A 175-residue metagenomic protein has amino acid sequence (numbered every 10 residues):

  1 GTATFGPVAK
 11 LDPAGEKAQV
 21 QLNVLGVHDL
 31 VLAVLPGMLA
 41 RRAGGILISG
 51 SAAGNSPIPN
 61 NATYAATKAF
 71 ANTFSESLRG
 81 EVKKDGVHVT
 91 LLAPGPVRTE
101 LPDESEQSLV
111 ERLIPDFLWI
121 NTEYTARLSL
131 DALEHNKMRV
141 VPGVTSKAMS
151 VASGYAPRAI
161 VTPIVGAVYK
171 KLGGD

Functional and structural regions predicted by a protein language model:
P7-V8, D12-K17: Substrate-binding pocket helix/loop in short-chain dehydrogenase/reductase
V31, T67: Active-site helix of classical SDR
A33-R42: A short helix-coil junction within the Rossmann-fold of NAD(P)-dependent oxidoreductases
L35, F70, S75-K83, H88: Catalytic Tyr-X3-Lys helix of short-chain dehydrogenase/reductase
S51: Residue(s) in the substrate-gating loop at a strand-loop-helix junction that position the organic substrate next
I58-A62: Active-site loop immediately N-terminal to the catalytic Tyr-X3-Lys motif of short-chain dehydrogenase/reductase
E81-A148: SDR active-site lid
